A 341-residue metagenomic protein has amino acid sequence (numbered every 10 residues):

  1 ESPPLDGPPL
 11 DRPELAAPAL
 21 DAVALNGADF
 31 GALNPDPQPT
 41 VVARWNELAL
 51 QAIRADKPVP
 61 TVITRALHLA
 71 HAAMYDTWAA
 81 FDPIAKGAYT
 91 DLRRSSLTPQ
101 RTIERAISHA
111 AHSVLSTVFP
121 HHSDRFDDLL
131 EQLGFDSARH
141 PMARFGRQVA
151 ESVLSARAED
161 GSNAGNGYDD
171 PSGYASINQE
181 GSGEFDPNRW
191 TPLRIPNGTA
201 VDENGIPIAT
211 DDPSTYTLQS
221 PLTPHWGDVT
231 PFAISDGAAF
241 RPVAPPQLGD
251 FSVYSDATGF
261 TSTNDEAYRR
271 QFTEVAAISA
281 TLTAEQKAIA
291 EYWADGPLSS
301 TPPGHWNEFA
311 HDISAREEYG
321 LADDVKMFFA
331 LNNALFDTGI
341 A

Functional and structural regions predicted by a protein language model:
S2-D29: Ser/Thr-rich, Pro/Gly/Ala-heavy low-complexity intrinsically disordered linkers and tails of secreted extracellular
N26-A341: Acidic/polar surface patches and capping/hinge elements
